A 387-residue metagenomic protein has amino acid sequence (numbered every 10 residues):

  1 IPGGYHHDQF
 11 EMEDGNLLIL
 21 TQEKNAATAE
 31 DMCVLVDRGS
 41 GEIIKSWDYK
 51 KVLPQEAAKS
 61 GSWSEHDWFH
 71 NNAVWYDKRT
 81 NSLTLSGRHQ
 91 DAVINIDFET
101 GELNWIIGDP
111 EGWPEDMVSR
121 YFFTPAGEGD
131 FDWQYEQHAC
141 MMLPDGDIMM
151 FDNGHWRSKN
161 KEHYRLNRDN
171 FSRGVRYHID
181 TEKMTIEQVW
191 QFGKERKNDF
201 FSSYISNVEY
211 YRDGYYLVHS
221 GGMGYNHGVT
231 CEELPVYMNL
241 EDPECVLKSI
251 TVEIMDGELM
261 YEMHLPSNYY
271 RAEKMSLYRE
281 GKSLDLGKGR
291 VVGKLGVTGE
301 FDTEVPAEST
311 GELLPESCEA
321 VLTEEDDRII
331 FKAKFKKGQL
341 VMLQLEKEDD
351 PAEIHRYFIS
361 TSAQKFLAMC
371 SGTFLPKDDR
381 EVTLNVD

Functional and structural regions predicted by a protein language model:
I1-D387: Histidine-/acidic-rich catalytic cores in large beta-rich domains
